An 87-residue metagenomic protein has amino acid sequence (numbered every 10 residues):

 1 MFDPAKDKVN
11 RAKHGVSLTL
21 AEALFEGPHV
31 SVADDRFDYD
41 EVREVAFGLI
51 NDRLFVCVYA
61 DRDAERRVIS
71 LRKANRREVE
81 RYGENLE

Functional and structural regions predicted by a protein language model:
M1-E87: Ribonuclease/tRNase effector modules and their secretory precursors
